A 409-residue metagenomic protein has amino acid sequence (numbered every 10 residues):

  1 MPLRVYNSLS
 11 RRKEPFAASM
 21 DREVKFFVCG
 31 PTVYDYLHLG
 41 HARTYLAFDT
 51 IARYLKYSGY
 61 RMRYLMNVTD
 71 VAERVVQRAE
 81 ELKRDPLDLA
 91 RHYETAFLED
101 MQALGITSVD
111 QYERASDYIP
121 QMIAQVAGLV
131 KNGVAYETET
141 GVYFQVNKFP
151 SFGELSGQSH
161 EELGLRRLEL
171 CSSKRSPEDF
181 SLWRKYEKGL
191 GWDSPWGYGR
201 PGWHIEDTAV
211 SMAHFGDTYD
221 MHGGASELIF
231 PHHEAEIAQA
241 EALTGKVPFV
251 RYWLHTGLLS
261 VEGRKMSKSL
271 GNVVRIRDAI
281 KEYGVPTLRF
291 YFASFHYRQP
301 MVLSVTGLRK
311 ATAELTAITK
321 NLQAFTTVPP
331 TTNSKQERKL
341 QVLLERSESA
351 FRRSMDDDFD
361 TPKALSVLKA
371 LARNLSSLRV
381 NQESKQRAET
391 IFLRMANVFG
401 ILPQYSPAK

Functional and structural regions predicted by a protein language model:
M1-T32, D49, P120-F325: Alpha-helical recognition segments enriched in aromatics with Gly/Pro capping that present substrate-recognition
S10, K265, V273-K409: Structural preference for alpha-helix termini/caps and helix-kink/transition segments
S10-P15, S19-G105: N-terminal, positively charged nucleic-acid-binding surface of large information/translation enzymes
V68-E73, E94-F97, T107-M122, T140-F149: Short, glycine/charge-rich beta-strand/loop segments that flank catalytic centers and engage negatively charged groups
L82-D88, V109, R298-V302: Short, polar/flexible loop-turn hinges at active-site or ligand-entry regions and domain interfaces
F97, Q102, T107, V126 (+2 more regions): Active-site pocket-lining segments that scaffold enzyme catalytic pockets across diverse folds
